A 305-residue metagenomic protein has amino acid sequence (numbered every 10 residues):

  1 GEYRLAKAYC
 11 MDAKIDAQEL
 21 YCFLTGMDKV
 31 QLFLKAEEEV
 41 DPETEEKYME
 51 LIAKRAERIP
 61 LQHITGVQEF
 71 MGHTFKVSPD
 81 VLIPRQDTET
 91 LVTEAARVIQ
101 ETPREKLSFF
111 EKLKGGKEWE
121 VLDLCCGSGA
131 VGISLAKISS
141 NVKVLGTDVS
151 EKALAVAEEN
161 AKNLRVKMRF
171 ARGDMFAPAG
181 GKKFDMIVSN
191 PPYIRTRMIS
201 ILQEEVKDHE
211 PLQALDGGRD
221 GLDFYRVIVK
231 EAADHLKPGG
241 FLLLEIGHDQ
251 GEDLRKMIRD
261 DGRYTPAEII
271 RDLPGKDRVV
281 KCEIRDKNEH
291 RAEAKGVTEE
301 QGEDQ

Functional and structural regions predicted by a protein language model:
L5, I99, A161, A232 (+1 more regions): Conserved hydrophobic residues forming the short capping helix/wall of the S-adenosyl-L-methionine
L20, R58, T88, V131 (+5 more regions): Residue-level signal for inorganic ion chemistry
C22-V98: Conserved AdoMet
T90-I201: Conserved SAM/SAH cofactor-binding pocket of Class I
Y193-D223: Mobile active-site "lid"/loop adjacent to the S-adenosyl-L-methionine
R219-E283: Conserved Class I SAM-dependent methyltransferase catalytic core
V280-N288, G302: C-terminal lobe and adjacent flexible extensions of AdoMet/dcAdoMet transferase-like proteins
A292-G302: Short, low-complexity, charge-dense intrinsically disordered segments
